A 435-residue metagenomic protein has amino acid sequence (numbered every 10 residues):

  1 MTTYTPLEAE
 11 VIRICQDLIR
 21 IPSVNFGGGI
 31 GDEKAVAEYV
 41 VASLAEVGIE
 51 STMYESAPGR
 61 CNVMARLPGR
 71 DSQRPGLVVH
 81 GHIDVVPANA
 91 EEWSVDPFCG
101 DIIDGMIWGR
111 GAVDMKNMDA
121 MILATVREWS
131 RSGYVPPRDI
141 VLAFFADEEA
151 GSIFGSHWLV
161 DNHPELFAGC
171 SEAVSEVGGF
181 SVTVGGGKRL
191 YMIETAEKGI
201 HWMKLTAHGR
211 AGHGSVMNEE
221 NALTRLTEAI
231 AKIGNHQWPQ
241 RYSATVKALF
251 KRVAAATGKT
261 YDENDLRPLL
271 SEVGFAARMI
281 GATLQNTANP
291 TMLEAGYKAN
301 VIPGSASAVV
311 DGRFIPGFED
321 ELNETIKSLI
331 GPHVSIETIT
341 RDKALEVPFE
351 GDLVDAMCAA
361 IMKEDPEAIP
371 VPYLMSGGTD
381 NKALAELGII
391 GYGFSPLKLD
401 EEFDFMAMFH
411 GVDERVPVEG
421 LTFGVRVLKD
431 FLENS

Functional and structural regions predicted by a protein language model:
M1, P6, A150, G179-K429 (+1 more regions): Metal-dependent amide/peptide-bond hydrolase catalytic core, centered on the "pita-bread" metallohydrolase fold
T2-R110, W129-R138, V310: Acidic/His- and Gly-rich active-site-bordering loop/insert found across diverse amide/peptide-bond hydrolases
Q16-S23, A45, I49, R127 (+6 more regions): Sec-exported extracytoplasmic/periplasmic mature domains
V24, A143-D147, M375: Short loop/turn motifs enriched for small/polar and acidic residues
P75-L77, M106, S171-A173, I390-Y392: Structural motif
H80-G81, F144, V174-E176, T206-H208: Short beta-strand segments
I103-D114, A368-V371, V412: Short pre-catalytic strand/loop immediately N-terminal to key active-site residues, enriched for Gly-Thr
I107, V113-M192: Acidic/histidine-rich catalytic neighborhood of metal-dependent amide-processing enzymes
